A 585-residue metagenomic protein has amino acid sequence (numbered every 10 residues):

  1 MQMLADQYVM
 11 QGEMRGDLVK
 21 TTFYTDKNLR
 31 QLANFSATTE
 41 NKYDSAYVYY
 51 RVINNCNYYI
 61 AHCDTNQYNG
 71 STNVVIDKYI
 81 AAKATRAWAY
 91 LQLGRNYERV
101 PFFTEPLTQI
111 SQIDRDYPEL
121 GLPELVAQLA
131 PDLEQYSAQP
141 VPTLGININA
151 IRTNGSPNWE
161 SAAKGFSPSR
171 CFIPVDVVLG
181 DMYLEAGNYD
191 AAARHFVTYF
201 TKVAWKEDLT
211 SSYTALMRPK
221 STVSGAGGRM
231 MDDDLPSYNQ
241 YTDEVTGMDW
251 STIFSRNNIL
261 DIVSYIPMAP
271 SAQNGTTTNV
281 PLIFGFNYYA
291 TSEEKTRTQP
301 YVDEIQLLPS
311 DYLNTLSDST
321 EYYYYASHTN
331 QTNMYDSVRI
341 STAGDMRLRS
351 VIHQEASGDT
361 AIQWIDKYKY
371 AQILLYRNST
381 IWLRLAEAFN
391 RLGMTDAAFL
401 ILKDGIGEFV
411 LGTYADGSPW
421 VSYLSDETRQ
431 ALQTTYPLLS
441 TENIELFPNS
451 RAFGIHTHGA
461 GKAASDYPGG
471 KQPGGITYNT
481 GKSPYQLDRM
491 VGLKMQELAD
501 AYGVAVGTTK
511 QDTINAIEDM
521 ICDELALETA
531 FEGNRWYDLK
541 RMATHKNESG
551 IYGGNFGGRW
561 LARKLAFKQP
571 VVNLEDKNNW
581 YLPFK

Functional and structural regions predicted by a protein language model:
M1-K20, N573-K585: Acidic, glycine-rich segments characteristic of secretory precursors and extracytoplasmic regions
K20-V100, D116-A127, L133-E134, A138-P140 (+4 more regions): Conserved, well-structured interaction surfaces
E40, T201-S418, Y423-T428, A463 (+4 more regions): Elongated scaffold/linker segments in the mid-to-C-terminal portions of large proteins
Y49, N154-S167, V263, P267 (+5 more regions): Long, intrinsically disordered, low-complexity segments
